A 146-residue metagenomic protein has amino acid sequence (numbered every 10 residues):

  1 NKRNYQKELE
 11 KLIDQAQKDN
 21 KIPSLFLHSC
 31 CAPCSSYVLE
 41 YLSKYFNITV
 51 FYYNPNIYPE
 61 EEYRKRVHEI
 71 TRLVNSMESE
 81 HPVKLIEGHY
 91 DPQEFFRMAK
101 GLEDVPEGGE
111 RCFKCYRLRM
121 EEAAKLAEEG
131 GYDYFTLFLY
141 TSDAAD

Functional and structural regions predicted by a protein language model:
N1-L27: Non-catalytic terminal extensions that flank enzyme cores
S24, N47-T49, K84: Residues at the starts of beta-strands that form the adenosine-phosphate
P33-F46: Histidine-anchored nucleotide/phosphate-binding helix
T49-I57: A short beta-strand-loop structural module common to alpha/beta enzyme folds
Y63-S76, F95-D104: Core alpha/beta nucleotide-donor-binding catalytic domains of modification enzymes
E78-R97: A conserved beta-strand->alpha-helix junction
E103-Y134: Conserved adenosine/adenylate-binding substructure
Y140-D146: Conserved small/polar residues in nucleotide/adenosyl-binding loops
